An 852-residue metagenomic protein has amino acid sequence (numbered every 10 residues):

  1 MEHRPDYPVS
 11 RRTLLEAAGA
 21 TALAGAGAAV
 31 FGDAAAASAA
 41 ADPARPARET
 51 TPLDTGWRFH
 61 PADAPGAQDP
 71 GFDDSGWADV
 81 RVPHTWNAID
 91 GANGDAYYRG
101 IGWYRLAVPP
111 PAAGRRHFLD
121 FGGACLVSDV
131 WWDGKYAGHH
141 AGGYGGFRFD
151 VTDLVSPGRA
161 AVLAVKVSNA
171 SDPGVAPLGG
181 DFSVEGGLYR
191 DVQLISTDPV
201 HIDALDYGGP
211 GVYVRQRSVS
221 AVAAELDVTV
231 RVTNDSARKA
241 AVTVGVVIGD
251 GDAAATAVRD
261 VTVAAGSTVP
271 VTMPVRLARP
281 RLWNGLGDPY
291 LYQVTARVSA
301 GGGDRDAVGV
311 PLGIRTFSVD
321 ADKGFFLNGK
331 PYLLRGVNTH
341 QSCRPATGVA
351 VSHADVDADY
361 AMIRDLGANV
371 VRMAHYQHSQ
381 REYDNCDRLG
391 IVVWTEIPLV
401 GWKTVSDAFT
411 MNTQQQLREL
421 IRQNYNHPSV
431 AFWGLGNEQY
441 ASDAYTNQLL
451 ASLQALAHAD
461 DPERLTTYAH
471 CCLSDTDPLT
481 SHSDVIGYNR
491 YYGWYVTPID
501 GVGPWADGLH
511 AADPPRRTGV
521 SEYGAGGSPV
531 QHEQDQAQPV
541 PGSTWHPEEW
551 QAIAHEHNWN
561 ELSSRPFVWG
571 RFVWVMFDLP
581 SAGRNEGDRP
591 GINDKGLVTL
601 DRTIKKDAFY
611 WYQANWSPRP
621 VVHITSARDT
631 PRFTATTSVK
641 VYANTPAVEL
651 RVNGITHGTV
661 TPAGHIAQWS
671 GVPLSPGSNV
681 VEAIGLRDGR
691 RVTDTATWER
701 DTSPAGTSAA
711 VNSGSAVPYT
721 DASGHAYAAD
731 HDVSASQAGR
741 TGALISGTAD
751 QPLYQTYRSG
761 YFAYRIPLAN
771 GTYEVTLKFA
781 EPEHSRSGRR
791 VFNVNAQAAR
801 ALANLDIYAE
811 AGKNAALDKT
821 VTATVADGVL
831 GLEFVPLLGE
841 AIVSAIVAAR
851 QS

Functional and structural regions predicted by a protein language model:
M1-V9, A24, A35: N-terminal secretory signal peptides
S10-A18: N-terminal export leaders
A40-D120, P173-V175, G179, E185-L188 (+4 more regions): Extended carbohydrate-recognition surfaces in non-catalytic/accessory domains of CAZymes and lectin-like proteins
V82, A88, A170-V175, D181 (+3 more regions): Extended substrate-binding grooves/exosites of carbohydrate-active enzymes
A92, T152-A223, V308-T316, V575-D578 (+7 more regions): An acidic-aromatic loop/edge-strand motif
R99-G211, V392, A643-I666, P676 (+2 more regions): Accessory beta-strand-rich segments of carbohydrate-active enzymes
A223-V261, V271, S638-I655, V680-A683: Beta-strand-rich binding/interaction modules
E699-S852: Compositionally biased, intrinsically disordered or flexible polar/acidic segments
